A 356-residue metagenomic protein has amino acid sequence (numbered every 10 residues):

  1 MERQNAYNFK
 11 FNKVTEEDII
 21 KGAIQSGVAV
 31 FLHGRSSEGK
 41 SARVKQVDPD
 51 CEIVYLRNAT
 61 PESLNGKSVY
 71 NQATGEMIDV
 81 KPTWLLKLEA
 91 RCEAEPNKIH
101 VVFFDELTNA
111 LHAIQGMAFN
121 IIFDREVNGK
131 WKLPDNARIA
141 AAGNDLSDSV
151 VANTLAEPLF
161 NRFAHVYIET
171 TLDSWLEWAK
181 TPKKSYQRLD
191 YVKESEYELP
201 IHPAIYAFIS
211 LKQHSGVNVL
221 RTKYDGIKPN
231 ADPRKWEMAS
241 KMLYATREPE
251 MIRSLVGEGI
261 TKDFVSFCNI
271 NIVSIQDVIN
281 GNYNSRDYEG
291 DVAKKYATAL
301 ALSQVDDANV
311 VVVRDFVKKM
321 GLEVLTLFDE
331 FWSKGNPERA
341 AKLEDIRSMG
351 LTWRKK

Functional and structural regions predicted by a protein language model:
M1-K356: C-terminal regulatory/interaction module of P-loop NTP-utilizing enzymes
